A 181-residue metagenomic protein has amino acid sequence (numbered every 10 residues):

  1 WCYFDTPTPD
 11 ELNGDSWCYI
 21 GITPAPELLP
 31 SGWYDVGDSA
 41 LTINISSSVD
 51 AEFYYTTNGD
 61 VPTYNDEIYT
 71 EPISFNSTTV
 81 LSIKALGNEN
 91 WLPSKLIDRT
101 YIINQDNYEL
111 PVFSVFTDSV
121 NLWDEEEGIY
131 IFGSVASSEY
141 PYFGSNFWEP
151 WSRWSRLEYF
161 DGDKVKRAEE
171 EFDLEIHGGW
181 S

Functional and structural regions predicted by a protein language model:
W1-D173, G178-G179: Short, compositionally stereotyped local motifs that mark structural "simplifiers"
